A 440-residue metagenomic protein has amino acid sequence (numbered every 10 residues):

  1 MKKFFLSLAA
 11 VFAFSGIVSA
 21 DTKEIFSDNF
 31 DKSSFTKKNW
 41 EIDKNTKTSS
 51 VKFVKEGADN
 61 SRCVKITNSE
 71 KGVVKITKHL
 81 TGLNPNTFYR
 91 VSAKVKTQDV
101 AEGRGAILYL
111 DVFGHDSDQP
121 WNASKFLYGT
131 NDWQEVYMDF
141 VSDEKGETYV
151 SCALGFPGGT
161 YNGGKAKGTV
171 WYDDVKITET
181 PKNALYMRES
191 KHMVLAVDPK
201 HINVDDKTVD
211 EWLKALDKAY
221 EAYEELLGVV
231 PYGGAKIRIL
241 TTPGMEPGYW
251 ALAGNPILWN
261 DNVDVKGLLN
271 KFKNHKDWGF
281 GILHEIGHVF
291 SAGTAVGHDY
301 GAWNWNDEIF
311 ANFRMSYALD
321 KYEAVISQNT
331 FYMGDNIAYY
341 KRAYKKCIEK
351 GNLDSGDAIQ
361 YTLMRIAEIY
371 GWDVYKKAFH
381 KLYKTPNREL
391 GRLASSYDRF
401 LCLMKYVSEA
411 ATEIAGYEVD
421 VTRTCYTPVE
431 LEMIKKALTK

Functional and structural regions predicted by a protein language model:
F4-S15: Sec-dependent N-terminal signal peptides
G16-A20: Sec/Tat signal peptide C-region and signal peptidase I cleavage site
D21-L185: Extracellular and organelle-lumenal recognition/adhesion modules and their flexible linkers in secreted
M187-V289, G293-T294: Juxtacatalytic substrate-recognition/specificity segment
Y223, N336-T427: Active-site-proximal alpha-helical
L226-L240, H298-N304, I326-T330, K376-K381: Surface-exposed patches in mature extracellular/periplasmic domains of secreted proteins
K266-D335: Zinc-dependent metallopeptidase catalytic helix centered on the HExxH motif and its immediate flanking segment
P428-K440: Non-catalytic terminal regions of proteins
